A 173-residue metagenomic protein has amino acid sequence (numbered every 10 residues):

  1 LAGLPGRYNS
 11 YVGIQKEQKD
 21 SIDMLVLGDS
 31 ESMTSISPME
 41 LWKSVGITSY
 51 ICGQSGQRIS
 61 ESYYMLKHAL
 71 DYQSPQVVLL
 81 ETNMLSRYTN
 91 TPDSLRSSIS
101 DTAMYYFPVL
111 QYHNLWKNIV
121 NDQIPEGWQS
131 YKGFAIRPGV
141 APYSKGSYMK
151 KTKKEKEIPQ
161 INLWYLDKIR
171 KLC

Functional and structural regions predicted by a protein language model:
L1-D23: N-terminal secretory targeting modules
L1-G6, S35, P138-V140: Short, compositionally biased "basic patch" segments
A2-G6, S60, K156-W164: Conserved phosphate-coordination/catalytic loops
N9-V12, T34, Y64-K67, W164-I169: Alpha-helical scaffolding within the catalytic cores of extracellular/periplasmic polymer-degrading hydrolases
V26, I51-S55, T152-Q160: Second-shell loop/turn segments in exported
L27, E31-H113: Membrane-embedded segments
A69, L172-C173: Hydrophobic helix-cap positions at the C-terminus of alpha-helices in RecA-like/P-loop ATPase nucleotide-binding cores
D93-L172: Secreted/periplasmic serine-hydrolase-like ester/acetyl group-modifying domain
